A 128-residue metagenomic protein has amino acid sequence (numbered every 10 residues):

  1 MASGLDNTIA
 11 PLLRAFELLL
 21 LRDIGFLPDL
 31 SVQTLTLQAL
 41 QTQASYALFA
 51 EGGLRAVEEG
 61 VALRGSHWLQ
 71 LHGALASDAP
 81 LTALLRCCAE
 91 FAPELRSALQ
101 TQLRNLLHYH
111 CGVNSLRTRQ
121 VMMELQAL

Functional and structural regions predicted by a protein language model:
M1-L128: Non-catalytic alpha-helical scaffolds and adjoining flexible linkers that form interface surfaces for assembly
